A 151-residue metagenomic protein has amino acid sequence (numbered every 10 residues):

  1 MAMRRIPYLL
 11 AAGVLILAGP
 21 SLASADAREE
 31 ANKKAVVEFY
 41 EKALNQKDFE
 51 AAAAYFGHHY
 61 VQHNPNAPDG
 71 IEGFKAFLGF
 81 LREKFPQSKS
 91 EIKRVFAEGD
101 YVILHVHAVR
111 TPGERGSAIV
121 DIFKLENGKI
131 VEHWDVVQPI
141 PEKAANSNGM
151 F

Functional and structural regions predicted by a protein language model:
M1-L10: Bacterial N-terminal signal peptides that target proteins for export
V14-S21: Hydrophobic h-region of N-terminal signal peptides that target proteins for export in Gram-negative bacteria
S21-F151: C-terminal and inter-domain tail/linker signature
